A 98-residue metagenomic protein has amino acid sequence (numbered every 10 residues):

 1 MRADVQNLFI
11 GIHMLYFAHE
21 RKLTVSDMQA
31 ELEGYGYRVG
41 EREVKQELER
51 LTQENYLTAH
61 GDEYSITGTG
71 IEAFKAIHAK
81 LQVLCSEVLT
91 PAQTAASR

Functional and structural regions predicted by a protein language model:
M1-R21: Short alpha-helical segments that sit at the start of domains
Y16-F17, Y35, E54: Alpha-helix C-capping/helix-to-loop hinge sites
K22-L32: Short acidic, hydrophobic short linear motifs in intrinsically disordered regions
R38-Q53: Short amphipathic alpha-helical interaction segments
T52-D62: A short, conserved structural fragment
E63-I77: Basic, amphipathic "hinge/linker" alpha-helix immediately C-terminal to the N-terminal HTH DNA-binding motif
H78-R98: Amphipathic alpha-helical dimerization/coiled-coil segments that flank or bridge DNA-binding/regulatory modules
